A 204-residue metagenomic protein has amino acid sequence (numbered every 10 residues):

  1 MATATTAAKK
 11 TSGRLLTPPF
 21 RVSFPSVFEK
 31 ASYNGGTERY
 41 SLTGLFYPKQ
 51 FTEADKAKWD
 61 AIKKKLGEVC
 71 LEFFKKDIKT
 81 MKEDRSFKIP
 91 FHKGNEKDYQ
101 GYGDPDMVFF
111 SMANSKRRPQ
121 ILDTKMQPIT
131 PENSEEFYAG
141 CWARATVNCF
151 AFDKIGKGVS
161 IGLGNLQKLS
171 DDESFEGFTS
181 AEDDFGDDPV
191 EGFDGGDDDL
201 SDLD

Functional and structural regions predicted by a protein language model:
M1-F109: OB-fold ssDNA-binding interfaces and closely related basic DNA-contact patches used across DNA replication/repair
M1-L16, E173-D204: Acidic, gly/ser/pro-rich intrinsically disordered tails
R39-S41, M107, W142-T146, G158 (+1 more regions): Broad gene-expression machinery/nucleic-acid interaction feature
T43-L45, S111-A113, T146-N148, N165-Q167: Residue-level recognition of well-ordered beta-strand positions that form the cores of beta-sheet-rich folds across
F46-Q50, C149-A151, S170: Beta-strand elements of well-folded, non-transmembrane domains
D98-Q127: Catalytic core of the SET domain in histone-lysine N-methyltransferases, recognizing conserved active-site
L122-W142, F150-S160: Exposed beta-sheet edge/beta-hairpin loop segments within beta-rich domains
D153-E173: OB-fold/S1-family single-stranded nucleic acid-binding modules
